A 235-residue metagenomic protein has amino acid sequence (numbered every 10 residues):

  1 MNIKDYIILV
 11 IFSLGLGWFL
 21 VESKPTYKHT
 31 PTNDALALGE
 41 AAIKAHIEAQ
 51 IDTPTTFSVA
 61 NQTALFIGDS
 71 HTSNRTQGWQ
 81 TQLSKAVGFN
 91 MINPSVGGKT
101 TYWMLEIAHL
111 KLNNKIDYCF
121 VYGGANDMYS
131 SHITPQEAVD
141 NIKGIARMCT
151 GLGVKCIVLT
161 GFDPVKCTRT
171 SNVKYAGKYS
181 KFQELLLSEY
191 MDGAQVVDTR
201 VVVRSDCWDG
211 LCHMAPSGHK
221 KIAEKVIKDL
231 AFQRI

Functional and structural regions predicted by a protein language model:
K4, I8-L9, K44, E48 (+3 more regions): Residues marking helix boundaries in flexible regions
K4-D5, K85-A86, W103-I235: Alpha-helical cap/lid subdomain in secreted, periplasmic, or secretory-pathway luminal O-acyl-processing enzymes
Y6-L20: Single-pass alpha-helical membrane anchors
G15-L16, T72-S73, L159, M191: Intrinsically disordered, low-complexity serine/threonine-rich segments
F19, K24-G97, Y102, I107-K115: Serine-esterase "nucleophile elbow" of acetyl-processing enzymes
